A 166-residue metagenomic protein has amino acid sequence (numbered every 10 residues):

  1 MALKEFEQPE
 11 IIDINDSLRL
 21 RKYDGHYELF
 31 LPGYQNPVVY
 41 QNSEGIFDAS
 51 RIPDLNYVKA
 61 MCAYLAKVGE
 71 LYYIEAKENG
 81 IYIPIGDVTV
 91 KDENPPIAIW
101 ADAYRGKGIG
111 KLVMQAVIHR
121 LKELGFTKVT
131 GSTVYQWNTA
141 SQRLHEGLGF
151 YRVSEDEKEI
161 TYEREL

Functional and structural regions predicted by a protein language model:
M1-K59: A short, well-structured alpha-helix characteristic of acyl/acetyltransferase catalytic modules
F6, Y151-L166: C-terminal "cap" of GNAT-fold acetyltransferases
V39-N42, V134-Y135, K158: Catalytic phosphate/metal-binding cores of nucleic-acid and nucleotide-processing enzymes, i.e., regions that mediate
D48-E70, K77-E78: Active-site rim helix/loop that mediates acceptor-substrate recognition in acyltransferases
Y73, I81-N94: Conserved beta-strand in the GNAT
E75, N94-G110, V134-Y135: A short, internal acetyl-CoA/4′-phosphopantetheine-binding micro-motif in the GNAT/acyltransferase core
G106-R120, Q142-G147: Conserved acetyl-CoA-binding loop-helix of GNAT-fold acetyltransferases
G131-Q142: Conserved beta-strand-loop-alpha-helix junction that forms the acyl-donor binding cleft
